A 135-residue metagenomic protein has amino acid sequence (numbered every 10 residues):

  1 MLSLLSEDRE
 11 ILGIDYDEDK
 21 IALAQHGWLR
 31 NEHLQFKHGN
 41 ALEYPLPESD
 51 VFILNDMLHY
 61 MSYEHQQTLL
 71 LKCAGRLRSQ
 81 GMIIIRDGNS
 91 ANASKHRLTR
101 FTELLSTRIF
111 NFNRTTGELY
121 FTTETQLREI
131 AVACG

Functional and structural regions predicted by a protein language model:
M1-L42: Class I SAM-dependent methyltransferase SAM/SAH-binding core
E43-P47: Short conserved loop adjoining the S-adenosyl-L-methionine
D50: Conserved acidic residues
I53: A conserved beta-strand element that flanks and buttresses the S-adenosyl-L-methionine
D56-M57: Short catalytic micro-motifs in class I SAM-dependent methyltransferases
S62-Y63: Helix-capping/helix-break motifs at membrane-protein junctions, especially on the cytosolic side just before or after
Q67-S79: A short glycine-rich, Lys/Arg-flanked "PGG" loop and its adjoining helix->strand segment in the class I
R86-A133: C-terminal alpha-helical "lid/dimerization" subdomain adjacent to the S-adenosyl-L-methionine
